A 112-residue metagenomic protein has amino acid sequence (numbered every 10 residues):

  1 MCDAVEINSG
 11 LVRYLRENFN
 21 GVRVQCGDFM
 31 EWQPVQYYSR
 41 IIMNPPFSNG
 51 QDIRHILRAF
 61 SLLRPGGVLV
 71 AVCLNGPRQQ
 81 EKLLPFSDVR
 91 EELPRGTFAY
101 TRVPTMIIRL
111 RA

Functional and structural regions predicted by a protein language model:
M1-A112: Class I S-adenosyl-L-methionine-dependent methyltransferase catalytic core
